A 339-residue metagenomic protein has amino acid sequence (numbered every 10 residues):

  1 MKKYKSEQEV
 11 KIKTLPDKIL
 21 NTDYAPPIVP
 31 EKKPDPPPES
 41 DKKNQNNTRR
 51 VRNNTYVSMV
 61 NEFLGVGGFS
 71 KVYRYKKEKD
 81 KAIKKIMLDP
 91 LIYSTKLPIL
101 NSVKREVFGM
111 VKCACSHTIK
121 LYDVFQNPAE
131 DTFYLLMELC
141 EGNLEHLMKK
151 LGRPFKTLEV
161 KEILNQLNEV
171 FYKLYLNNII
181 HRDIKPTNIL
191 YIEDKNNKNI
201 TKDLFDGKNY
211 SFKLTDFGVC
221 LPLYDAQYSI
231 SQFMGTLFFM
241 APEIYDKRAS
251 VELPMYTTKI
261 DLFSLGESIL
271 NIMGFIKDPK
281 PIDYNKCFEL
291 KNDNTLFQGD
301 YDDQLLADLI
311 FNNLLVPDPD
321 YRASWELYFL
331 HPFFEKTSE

Functional and structural regions predicted by a protein language model:
N61-G67, V72: Protein kinase glycine-rich loop
A114-D123: Conserved HxN/HPN-centered segment at the entrance to the catalytic loop of eukaryotic protein kinase-like domains
E130-N143: Conserved short submotifs of the Hanks-type protein kinase catalytic core that shape the nucleotide-binding pocket
I163-L164: Activation segment signature within eukaryotic-like protein kinase domains
Y175-I192, N199-L204: Catalytic-loop of the protein kinase fold
I230-K247: Conserved activation segment of eukaryotic-like protein kinases, specifically the C-terminal portion of the activation
Y245-G299: Conserved C-lobe activation region of Hanks-type protein kinase-like domains
V316-E339: Terminal C-lobe "cap" of eukaryotic-type protein kinase domains
